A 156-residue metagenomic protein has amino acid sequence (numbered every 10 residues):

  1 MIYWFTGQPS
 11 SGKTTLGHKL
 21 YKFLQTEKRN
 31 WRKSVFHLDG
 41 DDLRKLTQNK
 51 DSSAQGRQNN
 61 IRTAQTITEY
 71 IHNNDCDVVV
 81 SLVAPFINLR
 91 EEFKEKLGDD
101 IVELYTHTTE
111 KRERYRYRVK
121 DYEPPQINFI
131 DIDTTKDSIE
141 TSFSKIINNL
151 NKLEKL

Functional and structural regions predicted by a protein language model:
I2: Walker A (P-loop) ATP-phosphate-binding motif of ABC ATPase nucleotide-binding domains
F5: Hydrophobic anchor at the beta1->P-loop junction of P-loop NTPases
Q8: P-loop (Walker A) phosphate-binding loop of NTP-binding proteins
S11: ATP-binding Walker
T14: Walker A/P-loop
G17-E69, N73: Conserved substrate/cofactor phosphate-moiety recognition/catalytic segment in nucleotide-dependent phosphotransferases
L46, A54-G98, T108: Glycine-rich phosphate-binding loop used to anchor ATP phosphates in small-molecule kinases, encompassing both
T106-L156: Small-molecule kinase domains that catalyze NTP-dependent phosphoryl transfer to phosphate-bearing small molecules
